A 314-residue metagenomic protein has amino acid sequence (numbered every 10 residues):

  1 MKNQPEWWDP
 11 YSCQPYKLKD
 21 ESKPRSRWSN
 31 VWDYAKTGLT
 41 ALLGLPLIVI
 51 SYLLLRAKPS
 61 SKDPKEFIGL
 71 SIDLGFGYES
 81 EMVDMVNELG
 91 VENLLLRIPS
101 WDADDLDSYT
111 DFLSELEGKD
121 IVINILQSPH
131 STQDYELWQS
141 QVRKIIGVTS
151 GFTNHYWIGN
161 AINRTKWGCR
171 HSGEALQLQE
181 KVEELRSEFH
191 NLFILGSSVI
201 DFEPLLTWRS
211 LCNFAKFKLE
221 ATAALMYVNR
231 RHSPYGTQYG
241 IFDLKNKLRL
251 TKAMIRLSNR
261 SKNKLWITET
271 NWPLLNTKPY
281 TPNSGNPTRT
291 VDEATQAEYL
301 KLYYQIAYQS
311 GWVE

Functional and structural regions predicted by a protein language model:
K2-R27, G44, T153-Y156, K264 (+2 more regions): Substrate-binding cleft of secreted/luminal carbohydrate-active enzymes
S22-D63: Alpha-helical membrane-targeting segments
D63-D104, E115-L116, D120-V122, V148-N154: Catalytic domains of carbohydrate-active enzymes, especially glycoside hydrolases
E66-I72, E92-L96, I121-I125, N154-I158 (+4 more regions): Hydrophobic faces of well-ordered beta-strands that scaffold small-molecule active sites in alpha/beta enzyme cores
S71-E81, L95-S108, Q127-Q139, R164-G168 (+3 more regions): Acidic-and-aromatic substrate-binding clefts and catalytic sites of carbohydrate-active enzymes
I72-E88, S108-Y109, D134-V148, E203-F214 (+1 more regions): Short, acidic/polar
L116-Q177, R289: Substrate-binding cleft of extracellular glycoside hydrolase catalytic domains
S172-W312: Noncatalytic carbohydrate-binding groove/subsite architecture in carbohydrate-active enzymes
